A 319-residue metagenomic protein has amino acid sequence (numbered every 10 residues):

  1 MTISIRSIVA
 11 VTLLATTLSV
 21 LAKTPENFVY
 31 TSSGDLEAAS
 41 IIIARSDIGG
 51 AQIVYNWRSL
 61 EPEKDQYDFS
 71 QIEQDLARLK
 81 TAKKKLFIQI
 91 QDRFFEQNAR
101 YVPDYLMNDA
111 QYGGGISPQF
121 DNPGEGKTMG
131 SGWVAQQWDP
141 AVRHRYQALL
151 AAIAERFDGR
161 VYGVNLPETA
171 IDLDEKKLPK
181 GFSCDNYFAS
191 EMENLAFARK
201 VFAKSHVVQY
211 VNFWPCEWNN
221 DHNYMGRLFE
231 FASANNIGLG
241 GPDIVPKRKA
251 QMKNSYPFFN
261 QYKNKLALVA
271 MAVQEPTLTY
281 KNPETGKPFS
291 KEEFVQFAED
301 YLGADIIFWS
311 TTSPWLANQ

Functional and structural regions predicted by a protein language model:
M1-V9: Bacterial N-terminal signal peptides that target proteins for export
V20-A22: Boundary at the C-terminal end of the N-terminal hydrophobic targeting segment
P25-N186, A203-D221, G238, P246-K249: Aromatic-lined carbohydrate-binding surfaces of glycoside hydrolases
S40-D47, Q74-A82, F157, A198-R199 (+3 more regions): Acidic (Asp/Glu)-rich catalytic clusters
F87, Q91, F95, N235-Q319: Substrate-binding cleft of secreted/luminal carbohydrate-active enzymes
S183-R199: Acidic, His- and aromatic-enriched active-site or binding-groove loops in soluble protein domains that engage sugars
